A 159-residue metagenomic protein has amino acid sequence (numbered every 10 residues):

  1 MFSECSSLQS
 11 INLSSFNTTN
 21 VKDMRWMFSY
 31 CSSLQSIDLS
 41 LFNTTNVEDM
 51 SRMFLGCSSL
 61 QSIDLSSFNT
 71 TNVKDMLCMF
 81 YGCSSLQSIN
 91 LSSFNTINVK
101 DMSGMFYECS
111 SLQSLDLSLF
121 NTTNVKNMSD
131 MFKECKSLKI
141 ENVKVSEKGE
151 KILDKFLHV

Functional and structural regions predicted by a protein language model:
M1-V159: Negatively charged
